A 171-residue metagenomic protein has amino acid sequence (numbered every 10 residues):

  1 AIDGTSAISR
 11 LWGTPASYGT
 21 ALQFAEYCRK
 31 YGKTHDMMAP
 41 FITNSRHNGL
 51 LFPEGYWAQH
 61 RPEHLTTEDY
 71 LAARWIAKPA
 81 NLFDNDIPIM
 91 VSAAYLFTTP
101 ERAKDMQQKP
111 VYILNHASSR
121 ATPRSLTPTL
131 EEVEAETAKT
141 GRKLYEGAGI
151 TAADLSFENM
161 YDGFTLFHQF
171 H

Functional and structural regions predicted by a protein language model:
A1-Y31: Flexible glycine-/small-residue-enriched beta->alpha junction loops that bind anionic phosphate/pyrophosphate groups
I2, A39-F41, R74-K143: Condensing-enzyme catalytic core mediating Claisen C-C bond formation in acyl metabolism
Y27-G32, T140-D154: Phosphate/pyrophosphate-binding loops at sites that engage ATP/ADP/AMP, CoA/4′-phosphopantetheine, polyphosphate
M38-S45, L155: Short, well-structured alpha-helical segments that form the helix of a local strand-helix-strand
N44, L51-V91: Polyanion-binding loop/helix "lid" in catalytic or ligand-binding cores
N44-N48, Y161-F164: A short structural micro-motif
H116-S118, S156-T165: A short beta-alpha structural unit
S125-L130, D162-H171: Short glycine/threonine-rich loop-to-helix capping motif typified by GTGT followed within a few residues by an Asp-Pro
